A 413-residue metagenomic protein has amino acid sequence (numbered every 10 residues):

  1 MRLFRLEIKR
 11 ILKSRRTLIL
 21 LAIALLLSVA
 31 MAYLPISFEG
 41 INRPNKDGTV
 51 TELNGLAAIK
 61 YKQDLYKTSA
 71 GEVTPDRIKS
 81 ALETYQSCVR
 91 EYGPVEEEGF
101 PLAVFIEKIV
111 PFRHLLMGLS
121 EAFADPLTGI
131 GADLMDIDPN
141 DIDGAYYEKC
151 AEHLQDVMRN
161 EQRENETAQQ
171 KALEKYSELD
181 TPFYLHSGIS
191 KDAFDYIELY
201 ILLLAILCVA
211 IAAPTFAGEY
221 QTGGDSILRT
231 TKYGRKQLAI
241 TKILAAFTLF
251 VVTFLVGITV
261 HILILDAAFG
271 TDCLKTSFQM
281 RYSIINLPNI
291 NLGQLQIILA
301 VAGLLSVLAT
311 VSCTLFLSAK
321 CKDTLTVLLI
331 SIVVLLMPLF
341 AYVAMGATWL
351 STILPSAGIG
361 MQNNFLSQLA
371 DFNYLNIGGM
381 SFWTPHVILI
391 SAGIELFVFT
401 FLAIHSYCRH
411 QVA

Functional and structural regions predicted by a protein language model:
M1-L18: Aromatic- and glycine-rich beta-strand/loop motifs that create alpha-glucan
T17, S306-T314, D371-A413: Alpha-helical transmembrane segments of multi-pass membrane transporters/translocases
L21-A24, K242, S331: Residue-level recognition of transmembrane alpha-helices in multi-pass small-molecule transporters/permeases
L26-V89, D138-E219, I240-K320, N364-F365 (+1 more regions): Secretory targeting signals
Y33-L34, C321-A357: Transmembrane helix segments
T222, T230, T314-L335, C408-A413: Cytoplasmic juxtamembrane regions at transmembrane-helix boundaries
R229-R235: Short helix-to-coil transition segments within interhelical loops that connect adjacent transmembrane helices
W349-N373: Short hydrophobic, aromatic-rich alpha-helical segments embedded in or entering the lipid bilayer of multi-pass
